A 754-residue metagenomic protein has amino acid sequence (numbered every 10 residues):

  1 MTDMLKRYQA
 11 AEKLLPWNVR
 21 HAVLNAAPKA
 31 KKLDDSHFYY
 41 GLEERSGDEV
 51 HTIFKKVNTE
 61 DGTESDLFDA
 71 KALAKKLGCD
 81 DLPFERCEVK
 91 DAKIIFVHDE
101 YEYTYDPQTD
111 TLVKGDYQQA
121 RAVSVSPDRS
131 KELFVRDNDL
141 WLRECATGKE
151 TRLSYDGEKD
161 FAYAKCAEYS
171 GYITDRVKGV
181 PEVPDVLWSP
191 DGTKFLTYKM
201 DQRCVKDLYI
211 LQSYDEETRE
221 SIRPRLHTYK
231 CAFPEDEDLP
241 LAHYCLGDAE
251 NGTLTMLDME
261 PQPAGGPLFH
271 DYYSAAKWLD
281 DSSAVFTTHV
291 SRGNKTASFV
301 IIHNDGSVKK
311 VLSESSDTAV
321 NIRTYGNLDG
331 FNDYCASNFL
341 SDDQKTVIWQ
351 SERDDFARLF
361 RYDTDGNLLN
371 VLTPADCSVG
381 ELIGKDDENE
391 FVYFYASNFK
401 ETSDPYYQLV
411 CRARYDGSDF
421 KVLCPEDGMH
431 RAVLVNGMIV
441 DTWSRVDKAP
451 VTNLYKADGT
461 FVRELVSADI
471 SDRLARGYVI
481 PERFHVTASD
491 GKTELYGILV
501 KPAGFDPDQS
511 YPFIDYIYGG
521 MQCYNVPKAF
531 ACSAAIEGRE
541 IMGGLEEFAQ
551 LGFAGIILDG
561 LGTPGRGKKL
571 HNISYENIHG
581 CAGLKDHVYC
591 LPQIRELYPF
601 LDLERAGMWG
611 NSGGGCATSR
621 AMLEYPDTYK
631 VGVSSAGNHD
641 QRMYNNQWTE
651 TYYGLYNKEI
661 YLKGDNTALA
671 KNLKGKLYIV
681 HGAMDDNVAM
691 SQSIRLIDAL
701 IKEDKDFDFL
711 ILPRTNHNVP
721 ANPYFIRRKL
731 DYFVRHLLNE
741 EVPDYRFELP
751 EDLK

Functional and structural regions predicted by a protein language model:
M1-M438, V446-K448, Y455, F530 (+2 more regions): Beta-propeller folds
C424, M429-K754: Serine-hydrolase catalytic core recognition
